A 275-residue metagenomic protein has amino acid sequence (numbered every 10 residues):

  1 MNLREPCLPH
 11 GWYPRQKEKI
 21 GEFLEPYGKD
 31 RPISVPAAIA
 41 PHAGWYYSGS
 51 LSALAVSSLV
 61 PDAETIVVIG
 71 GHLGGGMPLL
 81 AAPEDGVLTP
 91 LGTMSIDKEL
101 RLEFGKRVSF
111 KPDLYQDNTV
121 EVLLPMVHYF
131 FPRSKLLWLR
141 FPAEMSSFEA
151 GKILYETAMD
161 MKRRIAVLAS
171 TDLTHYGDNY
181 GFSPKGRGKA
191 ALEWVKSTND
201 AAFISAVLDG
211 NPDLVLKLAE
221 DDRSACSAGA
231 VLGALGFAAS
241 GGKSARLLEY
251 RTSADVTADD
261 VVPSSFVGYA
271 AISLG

Functional and structural regions predicted by a protein language model:
N2-G236, S240, R251-T257, S273: Active-site histidine-anchored catalytic micro-motif
S244-L247: Small-residue (G/A/S/T)-rich helix-start motifs and N-terminal tracts that mark the onset
D255-G275: Short, basic/aromatic-enriched C-terminal tail that caps enzymatic domains
